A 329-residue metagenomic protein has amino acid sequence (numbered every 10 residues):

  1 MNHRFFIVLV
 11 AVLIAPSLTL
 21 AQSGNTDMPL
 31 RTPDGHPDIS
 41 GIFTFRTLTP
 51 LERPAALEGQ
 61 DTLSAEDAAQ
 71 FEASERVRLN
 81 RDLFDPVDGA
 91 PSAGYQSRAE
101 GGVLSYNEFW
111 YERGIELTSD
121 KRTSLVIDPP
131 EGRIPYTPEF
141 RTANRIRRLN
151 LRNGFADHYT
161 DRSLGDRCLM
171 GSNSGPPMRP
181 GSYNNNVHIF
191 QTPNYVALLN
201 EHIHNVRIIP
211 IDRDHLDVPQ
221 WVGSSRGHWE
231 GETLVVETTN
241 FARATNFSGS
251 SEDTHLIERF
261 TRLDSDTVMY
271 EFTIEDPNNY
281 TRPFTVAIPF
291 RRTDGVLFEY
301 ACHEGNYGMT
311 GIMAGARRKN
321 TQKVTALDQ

Functional and structural regions predicted by a protein language model:
N2, L20-Q329: PEST-like low-complexity, intrinsically disordered acidic/proline/serine-rich tracts that flank trafficking/processing
I7-S17: Bacterial N-terminal signal peptides
